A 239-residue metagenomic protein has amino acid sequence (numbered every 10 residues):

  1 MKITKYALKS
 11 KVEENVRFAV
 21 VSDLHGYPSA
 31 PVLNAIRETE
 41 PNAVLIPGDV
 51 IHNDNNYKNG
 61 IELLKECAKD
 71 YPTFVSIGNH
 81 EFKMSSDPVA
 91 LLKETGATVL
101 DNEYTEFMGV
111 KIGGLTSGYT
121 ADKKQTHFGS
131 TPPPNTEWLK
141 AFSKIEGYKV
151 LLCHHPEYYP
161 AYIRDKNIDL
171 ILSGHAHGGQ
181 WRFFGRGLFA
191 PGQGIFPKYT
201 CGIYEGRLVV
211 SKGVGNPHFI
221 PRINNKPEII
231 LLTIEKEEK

Functional and structural regions predicted by a protein language model:
M1-E14: N-terminal membrane-anchoring alpha-helices
E13-T39: Short extracytoplasmic
N15-H25, G109-Y119, V150-H154, R207-G213: Active-site-proximal beta-strand elements of phosphoester/diester hydrolases
R17-G26, V50-K58, K83-S86, T120-S130 (+2 more regions): Acidic/histidine-rich helix-loop elements that form or flank divalent-metal/phosphate-binding sites at the catalytic
V20-S22, A43-D49, P72-N79, L100-N102 (+3 more regions): Active-site neighborhood of phospho(di)ester-bond hydrolases with catalytic His/Asp-centered motifs
S29-M108: Core catalytic region of metal-dependent phosphoesterases/phosphodiesterases, especially metallo-beta-lactamase-like
A90-T95, M108-V150, Y159-A161, P221-I223: Binuclear metal-dependent hydrolase catalytic cores centered on His/Asp/Glu-rich metal-binding motifs
P156-T233: Conserved beta-sheet core of the metallophosphoesterase superfamily
